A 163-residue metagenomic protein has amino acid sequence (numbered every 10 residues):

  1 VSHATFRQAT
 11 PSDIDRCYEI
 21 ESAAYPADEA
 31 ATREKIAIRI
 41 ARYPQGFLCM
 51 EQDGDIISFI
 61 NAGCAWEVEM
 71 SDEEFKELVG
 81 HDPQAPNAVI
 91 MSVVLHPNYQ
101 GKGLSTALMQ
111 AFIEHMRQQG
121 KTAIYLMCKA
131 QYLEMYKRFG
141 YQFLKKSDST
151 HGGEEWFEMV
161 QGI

Functional and structural regions predicted by a protein language model:
A4-C17: A short beta-loop-alpha structural element at the N-terminal edge of CoA-dependent acyl/N-acetyltransferase catalytic
T10, K129-A130, F139, S149-I163: C-terminal "cap" of GNAT-fold acetyltransferases
E19-T32: Helix-loop element at the rim of GNAT/NAT acetyltransferase active sites that forms part of the acceptor-substrate
I38-Y43: Short loop/turn motifs at secondary-structure junctions and domain boundaries
F47-Q52: Cytosolic beta-strand hydrophobic patch enriched in CBS
D55-V94, Q100, Q110, S149-W156: Conserved acyl-donor/pantetheine-binding loop and adjacent beta-alpha core of acyl/acetyltransferases and related
D82-P83, H96-Q110, Q119, L133-E134 (+1 more regions): Conserved glycine-rich acetyl-CoA-binding loop
M109, E114-K129: Conserved GNAT acetyl-CoA-binding A-motif
